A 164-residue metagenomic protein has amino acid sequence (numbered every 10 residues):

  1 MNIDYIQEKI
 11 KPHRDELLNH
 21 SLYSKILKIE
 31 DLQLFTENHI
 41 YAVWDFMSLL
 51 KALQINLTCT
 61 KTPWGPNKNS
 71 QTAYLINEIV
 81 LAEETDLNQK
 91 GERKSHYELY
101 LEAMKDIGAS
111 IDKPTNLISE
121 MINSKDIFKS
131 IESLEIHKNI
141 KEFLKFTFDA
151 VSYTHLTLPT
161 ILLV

Functional and structural regions predicted by a protein language model:
M1, E8, N67, Q71 (+1 more regions): Alpha-helix boundary/N-cap detector
M1-R14, L101-M104, I111-T115: Non-cleavable N-terminal signal-anchor transmembrane helices
N2-L18, L27-G65, A82-L87, E142 (+1 more regions): Alpha-helical bundle segments that constitute or directly flank the non-heme di-iron/ferroxidase center
C59-K113: Hydrophobic/aromatic-rich structural module bridging two neighboring secondary-structure elements via a short loop
E92-F143: Long amphipathic alpha-helical segments that form oligomerization/scaffold cores
L144-Y153: A long, hydrophobic alpha-helical segment
T154-T160: Conserved small/polar residues in nucleotide/adenosyl-binding loops
